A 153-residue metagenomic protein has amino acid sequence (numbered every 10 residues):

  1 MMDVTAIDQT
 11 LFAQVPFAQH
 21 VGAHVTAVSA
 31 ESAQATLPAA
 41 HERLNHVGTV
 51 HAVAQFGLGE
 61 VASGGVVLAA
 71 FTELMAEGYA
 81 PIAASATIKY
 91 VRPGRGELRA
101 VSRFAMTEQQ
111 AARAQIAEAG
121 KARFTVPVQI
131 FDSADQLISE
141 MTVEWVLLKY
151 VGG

Functional and structural regions predicted by a protein language model:
M1-P16: Extreme N-terminal tail/first-helix region
F17, S29, A80-I82, G96 (+2 more regions): Residue-level preference for beta-strand/loop junctions
Q19-V25, A84-Y90, A111-R113: Short structured motifs
H20-V50: Catalytic strand-loop segment that frames the active site of acyl-thioester-processing enzymes
H24, T87-K89, V101-R103, P127-Q129 (+1 more regions): Residues located in well-ordered beta-strands
P38, E42-V66, M75, Y79: Hot-dog-fold acyl-thioester-processing enzymes
V67-M106: Hydrophobic beta-strand-centered segment that forms part of the acyl-chain substrate-binding groove
G94-R95, A105-G153: HotDog/MaoC-like acyl-thioester-processing domains
